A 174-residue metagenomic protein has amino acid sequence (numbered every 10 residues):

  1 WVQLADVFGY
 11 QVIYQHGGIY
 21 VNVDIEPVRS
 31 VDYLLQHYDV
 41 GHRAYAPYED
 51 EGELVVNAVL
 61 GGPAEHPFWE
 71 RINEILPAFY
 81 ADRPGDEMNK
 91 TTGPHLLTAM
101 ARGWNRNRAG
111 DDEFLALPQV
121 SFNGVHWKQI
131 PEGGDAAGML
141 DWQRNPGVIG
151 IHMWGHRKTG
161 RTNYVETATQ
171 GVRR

Functional and structural regions predicted by a protein language model:
W1-A5, V21-R174: Glycosyltransferase-associated regions of secretory-pathway enzymes, highlighting luminal stem/catalytic domains
D6-G18: Small-residue hinge/turn detector
